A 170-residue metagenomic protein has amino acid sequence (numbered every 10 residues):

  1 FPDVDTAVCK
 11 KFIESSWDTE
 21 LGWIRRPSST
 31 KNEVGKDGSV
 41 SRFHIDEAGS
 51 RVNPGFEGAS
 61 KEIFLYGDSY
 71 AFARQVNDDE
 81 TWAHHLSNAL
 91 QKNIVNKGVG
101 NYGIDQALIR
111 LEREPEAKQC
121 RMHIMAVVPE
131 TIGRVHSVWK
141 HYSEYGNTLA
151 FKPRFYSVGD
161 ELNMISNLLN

Functional and structural regions predicted by a protein language model:
F1-A89: Membrane/wall-proximal cationic-aromatic binding patches
F1-R25, I104-N170: Interaction-surface signature
E62-Y66, V95, H123-M125: Conserved beta-strand elements of the Class I
A71, Y102-G103: Glycine-/small-residue-rich active-site loops that bind phosphorylated ligands and cofactors
K92: Phosphate-binding active sites in nucleotide-utilizing proteins
G98-G100: Residue-level recognition of beta-strand->loop/alpha-helix junctions
